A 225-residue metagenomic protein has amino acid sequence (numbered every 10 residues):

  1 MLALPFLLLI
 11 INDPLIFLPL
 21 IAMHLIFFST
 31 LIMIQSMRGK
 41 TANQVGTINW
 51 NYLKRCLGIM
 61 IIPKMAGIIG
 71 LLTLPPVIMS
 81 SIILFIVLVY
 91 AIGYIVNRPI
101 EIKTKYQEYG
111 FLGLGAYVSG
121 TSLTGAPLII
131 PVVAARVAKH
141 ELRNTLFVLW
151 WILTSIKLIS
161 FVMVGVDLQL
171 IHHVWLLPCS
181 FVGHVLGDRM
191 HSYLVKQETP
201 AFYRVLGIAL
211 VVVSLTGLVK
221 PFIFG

Functional and structural regions predicted by a protein language model:
M1-W50, F111-G120, A126-V185, R189: Small-residue-rich hydrophobic segments that form or flank transmembrane alpha-helices in multi-pass membrane proteins
L4, I68-V77, F161-I171, S192-Y193 (+1 more regions): Membrane-interface helix termini and inter-helical loops of multi-pass transporters
P5-I10, P14, R55-M65, Y90 (+3 more regions): Small-residue-rich segments of transmembrane alpha-helices in multi-pass membrane proteins, especially helix faces
N12-I16, P75-M79, A138, H191 (+1 more regions): A helix-boundary/kink motif common to multi-pass secondary transporters, especially Major Facilitator Superfamily
L15-I95: Membrane helix-loop-helix hairpins that form the core translocation module of multi-pass transporters
I34-R38, T73-L74, V96-I100, T121-S122 (+3 more regions): Helix-loop junctions at the membrane-solvent interface of multi-pass transporters, primarily the C-terminal
C56-I68, P76-V96, W175-R189, E198-G225: Selective transmembrane alpha-helices of multi-pass membrane proteins
I83-F85, I92-G115, S119: Alpha-helical multi-pass membrane helix bundles of inner-membrane/thylakoid proteins, especially permease cores
